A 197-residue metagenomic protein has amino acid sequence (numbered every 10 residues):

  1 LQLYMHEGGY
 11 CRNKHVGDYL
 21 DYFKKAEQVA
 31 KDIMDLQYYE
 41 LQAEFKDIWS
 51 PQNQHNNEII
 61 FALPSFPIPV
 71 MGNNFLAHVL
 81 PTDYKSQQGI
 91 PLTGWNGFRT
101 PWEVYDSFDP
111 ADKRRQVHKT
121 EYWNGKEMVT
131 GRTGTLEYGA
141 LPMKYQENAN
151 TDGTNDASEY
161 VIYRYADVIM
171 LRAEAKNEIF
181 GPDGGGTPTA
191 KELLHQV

Functional and structural regions predicted by a protein language model:
H6-H15, E178-P182: Short coil/turn linking the two alpha-helices of tandem helical-hairpin repeats
Q28-D35, Y39-I179: Elongated scaffold/linker segments in the mid-to-C-terminal portions of large proteins
E174, K191-L194: Generic hydrophobic alpha-helical scaffold/packing signal
